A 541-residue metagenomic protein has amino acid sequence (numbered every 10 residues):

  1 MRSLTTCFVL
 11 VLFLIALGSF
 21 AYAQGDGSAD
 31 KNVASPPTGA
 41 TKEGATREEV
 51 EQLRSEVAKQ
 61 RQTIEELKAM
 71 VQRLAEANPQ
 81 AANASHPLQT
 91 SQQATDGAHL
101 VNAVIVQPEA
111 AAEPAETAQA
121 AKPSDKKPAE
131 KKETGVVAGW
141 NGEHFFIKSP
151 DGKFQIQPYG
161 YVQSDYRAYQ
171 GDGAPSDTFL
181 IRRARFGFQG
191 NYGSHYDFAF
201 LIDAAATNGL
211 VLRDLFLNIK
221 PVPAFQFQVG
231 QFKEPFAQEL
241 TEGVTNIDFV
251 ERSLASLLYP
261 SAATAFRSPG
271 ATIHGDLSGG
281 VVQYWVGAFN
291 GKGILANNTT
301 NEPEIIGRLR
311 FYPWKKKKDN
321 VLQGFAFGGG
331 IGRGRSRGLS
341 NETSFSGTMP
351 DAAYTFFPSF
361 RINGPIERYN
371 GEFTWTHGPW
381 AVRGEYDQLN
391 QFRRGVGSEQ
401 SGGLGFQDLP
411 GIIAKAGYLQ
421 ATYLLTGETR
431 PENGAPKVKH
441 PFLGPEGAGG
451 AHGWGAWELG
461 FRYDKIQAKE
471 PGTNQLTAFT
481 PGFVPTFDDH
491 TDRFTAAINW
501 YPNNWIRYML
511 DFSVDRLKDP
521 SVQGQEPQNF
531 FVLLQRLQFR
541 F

Functional and structural regions predicted by a protein language model:
M1-T6: Positively charged n-region of N-terminal signal peptides that target proteins for export
C7-S19: Bacterial N-terminal signal peptides
Y22-Y161, G280, T429-E446, H452 (+1 more regions): N-terminal periplasmic/intermembrane-space "pro-region" immediately following the signal or transit peptide
K31, G97, N102-A103, Q107-T117 (+6 more regions): Glycine/serine-rich loop-strand microenvironments at binding/catalytic pocket rims
E43-T46, Q60, I64, F179 (+3 more regions): Solvent-exposed, acidic/flexible segments
A45, T178-I181, A265, P365 (+2 more regions): Short secondary-structure boundary/capping elements
E133, W140-R337, I413-A451, A456-T473: Outer membrane beta-barrel
D172-G173, N218, V321-Q323, I331 (+1 more regions): Outer-membrane beta-barrel pore domains
